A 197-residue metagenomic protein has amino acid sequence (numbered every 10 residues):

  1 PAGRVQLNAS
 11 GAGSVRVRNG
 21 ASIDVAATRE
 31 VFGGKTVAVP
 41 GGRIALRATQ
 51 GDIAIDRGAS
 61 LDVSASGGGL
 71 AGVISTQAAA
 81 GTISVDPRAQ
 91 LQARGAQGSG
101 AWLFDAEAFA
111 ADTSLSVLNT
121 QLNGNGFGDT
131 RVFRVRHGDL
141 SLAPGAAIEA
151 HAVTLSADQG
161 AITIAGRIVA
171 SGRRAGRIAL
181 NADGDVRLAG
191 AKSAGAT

Functional and structural regions predicted by a protein language model:
P1-T197: Extracellular and secretory-pathway beta-repeat/beta-biased strand scaffolds
